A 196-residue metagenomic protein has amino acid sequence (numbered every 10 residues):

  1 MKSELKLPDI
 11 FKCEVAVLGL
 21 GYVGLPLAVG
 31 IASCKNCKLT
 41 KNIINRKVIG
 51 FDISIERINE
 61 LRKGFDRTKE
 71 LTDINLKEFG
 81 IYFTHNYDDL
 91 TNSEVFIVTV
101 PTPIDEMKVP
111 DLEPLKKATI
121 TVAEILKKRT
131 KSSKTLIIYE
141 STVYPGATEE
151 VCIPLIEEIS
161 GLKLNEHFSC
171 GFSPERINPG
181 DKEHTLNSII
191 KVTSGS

Functional and structural regions predicted by a protein language model:
M1-S196: Structural/interface elements that position substrates and couple domains in central-metabolism enzymes
